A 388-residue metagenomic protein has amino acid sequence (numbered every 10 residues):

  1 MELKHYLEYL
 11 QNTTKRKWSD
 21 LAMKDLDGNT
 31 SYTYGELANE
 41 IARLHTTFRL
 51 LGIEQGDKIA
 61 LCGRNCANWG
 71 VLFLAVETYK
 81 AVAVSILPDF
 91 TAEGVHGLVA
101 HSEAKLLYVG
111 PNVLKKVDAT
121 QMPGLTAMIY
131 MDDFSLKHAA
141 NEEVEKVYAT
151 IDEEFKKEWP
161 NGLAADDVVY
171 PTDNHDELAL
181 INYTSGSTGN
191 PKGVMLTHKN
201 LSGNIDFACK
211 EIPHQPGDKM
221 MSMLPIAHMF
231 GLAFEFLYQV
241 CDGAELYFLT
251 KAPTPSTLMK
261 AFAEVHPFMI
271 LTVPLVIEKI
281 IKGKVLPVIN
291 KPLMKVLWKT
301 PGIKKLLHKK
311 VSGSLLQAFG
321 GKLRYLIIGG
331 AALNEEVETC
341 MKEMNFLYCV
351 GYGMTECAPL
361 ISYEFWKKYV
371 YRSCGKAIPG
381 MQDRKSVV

Functional and structural regions predicted by a protein language model:
Y9-T33, T188: AMP-dependent adenylate-forming
S19, K146-Y183, N190, P213-K219: Conserved pre-ATP/AMP-binding loop-to-beta segment of ANL
A22-I53, D57-C66, G70-L74, T91-H96 (+1 more regions): Conserved AMP-binding/adenylate-forming core of the ANL superfamily
T33-G35, A179-I205: Conserved AMP-binding A3 loop
K58, R64-V84, P88-A92, A100-L106 (+4 more regions): A short helix-loop-beta submotif of the ANL/AMP-binding
T78-F155: Structural core segment of the AMP-binding/adenylate-forming
S202-K219, I226-S312, K322, L347: Conserved AMP-binding/adenylation subdomain of ANL enzymes
L307-V388: Conserved AMP-binding/adenylate-forming
